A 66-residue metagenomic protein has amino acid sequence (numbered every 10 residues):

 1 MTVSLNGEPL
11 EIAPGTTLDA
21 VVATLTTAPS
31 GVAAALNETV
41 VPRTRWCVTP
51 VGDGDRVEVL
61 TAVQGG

Functional and structural regions predicted by a protein language model:
M1-G65: Ubiquitin-like/PB1-type beta-grasp interaction modules and other compact soluble beta-rich domains
